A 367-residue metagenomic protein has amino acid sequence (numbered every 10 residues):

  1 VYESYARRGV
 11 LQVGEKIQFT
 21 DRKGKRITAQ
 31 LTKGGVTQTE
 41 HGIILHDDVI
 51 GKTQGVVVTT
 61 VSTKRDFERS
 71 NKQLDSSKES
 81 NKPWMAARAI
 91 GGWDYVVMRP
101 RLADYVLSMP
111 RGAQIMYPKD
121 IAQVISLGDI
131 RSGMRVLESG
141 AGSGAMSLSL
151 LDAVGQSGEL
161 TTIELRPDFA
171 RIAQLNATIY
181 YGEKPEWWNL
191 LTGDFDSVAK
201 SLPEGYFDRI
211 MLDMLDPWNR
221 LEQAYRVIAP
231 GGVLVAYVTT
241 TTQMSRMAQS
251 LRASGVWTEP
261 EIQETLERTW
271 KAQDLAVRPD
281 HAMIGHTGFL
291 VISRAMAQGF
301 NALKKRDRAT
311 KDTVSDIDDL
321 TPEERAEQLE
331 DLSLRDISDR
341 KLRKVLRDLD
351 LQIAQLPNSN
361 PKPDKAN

Functional and structural regions predicted by a protein language model:
V1-A86, V106, Q249-N367: SAM/dcSAM-binding transferase cores
R131-G142: Conserved class I S-adenosyl-L-methionine
M134, G158, G232: Glycine-centered, small-residue-biased loops immediately flanking beta-strands in adenine/cofactor-binding cores
L151-D152, W218-G232, S250-R252: A short glycine-rich, Lys/Arg-flanked "PGG" loop and its adjoining helix->strand segment in the class I
D152-E159, W257: Conserved S-adenosyl-L-methionine
I163-P217: S-adenosyl-L-methionine
G231-T239: Conserved beta-strand signature within the Rossmann-like core of class I S-adenosyl-L-methionine
